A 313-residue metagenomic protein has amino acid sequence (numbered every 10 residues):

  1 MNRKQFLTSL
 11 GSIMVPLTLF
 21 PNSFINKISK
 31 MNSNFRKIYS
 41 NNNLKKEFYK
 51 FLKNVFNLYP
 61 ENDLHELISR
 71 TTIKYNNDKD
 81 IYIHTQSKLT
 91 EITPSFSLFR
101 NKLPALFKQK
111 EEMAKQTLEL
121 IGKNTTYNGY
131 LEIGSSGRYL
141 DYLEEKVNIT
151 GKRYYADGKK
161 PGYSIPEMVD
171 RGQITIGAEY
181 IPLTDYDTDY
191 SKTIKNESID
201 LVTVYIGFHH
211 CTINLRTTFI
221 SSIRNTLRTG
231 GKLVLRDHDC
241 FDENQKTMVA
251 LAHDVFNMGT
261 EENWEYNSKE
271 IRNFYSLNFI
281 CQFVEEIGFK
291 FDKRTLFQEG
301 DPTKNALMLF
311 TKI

Functional and structural regions predicted by a protein language model:
M1, F20-S33: C-terminal segment of N-terminal export signals and the immediately downstream linker at the start of the mature
Q5-I25: N-terminal export signals
Y59-T125: Class I SAM-dependent methyltransferase Rossmann-like catalytic core, especially the SAM/SAH-binding loop
G129-Y190: Class I SAM-dependent methyltransferase SAM/SAH-binding core
D189-V202: A short acidic, Gly/Pro-enriched loop at the edge of an enzyme's catalytic core that lines a small-molecule cofactor
I199-N214: A short SAM/SAH-binding and catalytic strip from SAM-dependent methyltransferases
T217-T229: A short glycine-rich, Lys/Arg-flanked "PGG" loop and its adjoining helix->strand segment in the class I
R236-I287, F291-E299: C-terminal alpha-helical "lid/dimerization" subdomain adjacent to the S-adenosyl-L-methionine
